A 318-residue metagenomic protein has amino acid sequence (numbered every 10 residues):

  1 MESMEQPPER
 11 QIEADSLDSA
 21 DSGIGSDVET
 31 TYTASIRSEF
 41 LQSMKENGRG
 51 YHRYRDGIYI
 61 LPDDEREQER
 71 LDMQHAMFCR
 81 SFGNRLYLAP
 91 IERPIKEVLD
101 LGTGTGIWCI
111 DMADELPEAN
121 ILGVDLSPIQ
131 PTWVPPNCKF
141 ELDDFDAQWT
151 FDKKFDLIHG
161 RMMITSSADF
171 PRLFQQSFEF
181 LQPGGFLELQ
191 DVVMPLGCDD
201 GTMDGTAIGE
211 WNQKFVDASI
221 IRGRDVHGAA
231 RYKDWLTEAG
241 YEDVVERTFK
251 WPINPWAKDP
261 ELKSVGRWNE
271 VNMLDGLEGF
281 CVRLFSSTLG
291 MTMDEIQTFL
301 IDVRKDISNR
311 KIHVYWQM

Functional and structural regions predicted by a protein language model:
M1-D63, E69: N-terminal auxiliary segments of SAM/dcSAM-dependent transferases
I58-I60, P128, R247-V314: C-terminal helical/coil "lid" or tail adjacent to the Rossmann-like core of SAM-dependent
E65-E97, I107, D111: Conserved alpha-helix/loop element of class I SAM-dependent methyltransferases that forms part of the SAM/SAH-binding
I95-K153, L157, R172: Class I SAM-dependent methyltransferase SAM/SAH-binding core
G160-M163: A short beta-strand submotif of the Rossmann-like class I SAM-dependent methyltransferase core that lines
T165, F186-G279: Conserved catalytic/acceptor-binding region of the Class I
S167-D169: Short N-terminal helix/helix-N-cap motif within the alpha/beta-hydrolase-1
P171-F186: A short glycine-rich, Lys/Arg-flanked "PGG" loop and its adjoining helix->strand segment in the class I
